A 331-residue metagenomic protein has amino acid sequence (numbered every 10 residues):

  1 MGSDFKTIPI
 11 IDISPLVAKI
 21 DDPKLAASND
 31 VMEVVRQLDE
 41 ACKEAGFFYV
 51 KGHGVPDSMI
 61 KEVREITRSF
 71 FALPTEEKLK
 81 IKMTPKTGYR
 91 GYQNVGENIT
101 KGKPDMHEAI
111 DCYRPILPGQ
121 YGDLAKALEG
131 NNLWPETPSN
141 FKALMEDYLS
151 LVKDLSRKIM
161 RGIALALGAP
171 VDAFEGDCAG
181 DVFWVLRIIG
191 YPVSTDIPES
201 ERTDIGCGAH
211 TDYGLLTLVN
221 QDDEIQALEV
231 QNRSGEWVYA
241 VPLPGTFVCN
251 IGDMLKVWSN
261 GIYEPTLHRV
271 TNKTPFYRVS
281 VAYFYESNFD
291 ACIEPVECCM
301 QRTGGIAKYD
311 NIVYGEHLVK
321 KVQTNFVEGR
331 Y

Functional and structural regions predicted by a protein language model:
M1-Y331: Peripheral, non-catalytic segments flanking oxidoreductase cores
